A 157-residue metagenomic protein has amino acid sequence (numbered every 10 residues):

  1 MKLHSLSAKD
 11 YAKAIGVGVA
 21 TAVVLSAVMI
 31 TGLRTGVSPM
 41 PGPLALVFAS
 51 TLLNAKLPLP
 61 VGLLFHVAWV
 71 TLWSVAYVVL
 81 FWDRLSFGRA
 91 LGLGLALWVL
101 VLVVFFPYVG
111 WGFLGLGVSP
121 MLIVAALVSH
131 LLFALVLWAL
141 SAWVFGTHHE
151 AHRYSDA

Functional and structural regions predicted by a protein language model:
M1-A157: Juxtamembrane/disordered regions of integral membrane proteins
